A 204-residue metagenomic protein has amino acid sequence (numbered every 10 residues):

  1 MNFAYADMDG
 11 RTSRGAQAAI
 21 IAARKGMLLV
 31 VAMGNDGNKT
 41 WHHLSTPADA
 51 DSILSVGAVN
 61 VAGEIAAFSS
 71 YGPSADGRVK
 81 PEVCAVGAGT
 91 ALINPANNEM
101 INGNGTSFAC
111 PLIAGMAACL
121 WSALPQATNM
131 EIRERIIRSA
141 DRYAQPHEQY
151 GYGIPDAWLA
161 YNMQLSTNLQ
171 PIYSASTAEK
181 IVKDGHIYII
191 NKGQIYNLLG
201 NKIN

Functional and structural regions predicted by a protein language model:
M1-N2, I21-A23, L28-A32, L54-G57 (+6 more regions): Structural recognition of the beta-strand scaffold that forms the well-ordered cores of secreted hydrolase catalytic
D7-T12, V31-I53, G57-K80, A91-T106 (+1 more regions): Active-site-adjacent substrate-recognition loops and nearby beta-strands within hydrolase catalytic domains
I20-R24, G34, A58-V61, A118-P125 (+2 more regions): Sec-exported extracytoplasmic/periplasmic mature domains
R24-G26, D49-I53, P73-K80, S122-R135 (+1 more regions): Subtilisin-like serine protease catalytic core
H43, G87-Y150: Hydrolase catalytic cores
Y150-S166: A recurrent domain-boundary module in secreted/ectodomain proteins
Y161-K192, K202-I203: Residue-level detector of functionally pivotal "anchor" positions at catalytic/ligand-binding pockets or at interdomain
